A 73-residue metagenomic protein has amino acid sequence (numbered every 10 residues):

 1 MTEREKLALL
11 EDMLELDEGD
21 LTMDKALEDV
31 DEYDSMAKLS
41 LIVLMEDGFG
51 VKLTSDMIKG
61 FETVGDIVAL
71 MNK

Functional and structural regions predicted by a protein language model:
M1-Y33, I42, G48-K73: Phosphopantetheine-dependent thiolation modules in NRPS/PKS and related acyl-activating systems
A37: Two-component histidine kinase catalytic core, primarily the HATPase_c
